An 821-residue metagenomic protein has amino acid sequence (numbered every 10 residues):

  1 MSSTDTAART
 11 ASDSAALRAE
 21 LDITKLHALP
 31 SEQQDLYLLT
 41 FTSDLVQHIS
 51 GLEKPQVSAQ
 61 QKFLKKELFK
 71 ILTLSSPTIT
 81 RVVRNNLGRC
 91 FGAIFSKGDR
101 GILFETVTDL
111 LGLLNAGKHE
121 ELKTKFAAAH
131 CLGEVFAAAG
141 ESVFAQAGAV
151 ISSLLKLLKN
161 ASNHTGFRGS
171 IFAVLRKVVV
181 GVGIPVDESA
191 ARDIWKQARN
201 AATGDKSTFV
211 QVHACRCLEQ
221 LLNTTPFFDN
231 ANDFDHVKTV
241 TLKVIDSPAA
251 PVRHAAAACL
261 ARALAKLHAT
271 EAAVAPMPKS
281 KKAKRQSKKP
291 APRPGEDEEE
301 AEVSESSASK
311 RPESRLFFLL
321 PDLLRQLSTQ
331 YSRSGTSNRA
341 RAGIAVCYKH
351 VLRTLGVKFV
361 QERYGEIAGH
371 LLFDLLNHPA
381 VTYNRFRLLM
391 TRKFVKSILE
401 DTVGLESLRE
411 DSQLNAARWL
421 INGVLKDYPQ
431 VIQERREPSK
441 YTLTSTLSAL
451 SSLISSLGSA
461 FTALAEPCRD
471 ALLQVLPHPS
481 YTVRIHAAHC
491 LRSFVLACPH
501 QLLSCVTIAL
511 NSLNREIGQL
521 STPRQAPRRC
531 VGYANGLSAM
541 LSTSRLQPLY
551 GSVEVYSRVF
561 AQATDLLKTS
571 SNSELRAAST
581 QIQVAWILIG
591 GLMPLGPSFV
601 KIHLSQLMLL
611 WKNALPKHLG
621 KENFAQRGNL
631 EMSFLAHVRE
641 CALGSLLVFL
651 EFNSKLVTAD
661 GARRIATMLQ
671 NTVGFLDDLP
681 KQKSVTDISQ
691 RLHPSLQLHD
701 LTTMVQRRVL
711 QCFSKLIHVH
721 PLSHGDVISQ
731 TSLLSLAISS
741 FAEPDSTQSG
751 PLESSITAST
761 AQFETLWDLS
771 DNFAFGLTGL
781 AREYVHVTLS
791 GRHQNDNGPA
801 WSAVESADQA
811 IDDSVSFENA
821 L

Functional and structural regions predicted by a protein language model:
S2-P55, F69-K70, L74, V815-F817: N-terminal "cap/leader" segments of large eukaryotic alpha-helical scaffolds
A11, A15, S50-Q61, F95-F104 (+14 more regions): Flexible loop/turn segments at the boundaries of HEAT repeats in alpha-solenoid HEAT proteins
A15-L21, S58-S75, R100-E120, A147-N163 (+12 more regions): Amphipathic alpha-helical segments within extended alpha-helical solenoids and repeat-rich scaffolds in large
Q33, Q56, S75, I79 (+20 more regions): Structural signature of alpha-solenoid helical repeat scaffolds
Q33-L36, T40, A308-A342, V346-L425 (+9 more regions): Long, compositionally biased acidic/polar linker segments in very large eukaryotic scaffold/regulatory proteins
Q34-L52, I79-C90, E121-V135, H164-V179 (+18 more regions): HEAT-repeat alpha-solenoid elements in large eukaryotic scaffold proteins
A59-E105, T382, F386-L408, S412 (+3 more regions): Helix-rich alpha-solenoid scaffolding regions
S76-A147: A generic tandem-repeat structural signature
